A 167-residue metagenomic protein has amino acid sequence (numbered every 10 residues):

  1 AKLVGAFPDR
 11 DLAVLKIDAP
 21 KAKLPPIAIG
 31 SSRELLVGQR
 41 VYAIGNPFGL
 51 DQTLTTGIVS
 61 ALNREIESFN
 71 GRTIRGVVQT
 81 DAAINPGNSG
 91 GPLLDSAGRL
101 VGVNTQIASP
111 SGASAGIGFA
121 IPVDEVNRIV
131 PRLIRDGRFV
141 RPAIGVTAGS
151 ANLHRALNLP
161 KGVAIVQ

Functional and structural regions predicted by a protein language model:
A1-K161: Serine-dependent protease modules
